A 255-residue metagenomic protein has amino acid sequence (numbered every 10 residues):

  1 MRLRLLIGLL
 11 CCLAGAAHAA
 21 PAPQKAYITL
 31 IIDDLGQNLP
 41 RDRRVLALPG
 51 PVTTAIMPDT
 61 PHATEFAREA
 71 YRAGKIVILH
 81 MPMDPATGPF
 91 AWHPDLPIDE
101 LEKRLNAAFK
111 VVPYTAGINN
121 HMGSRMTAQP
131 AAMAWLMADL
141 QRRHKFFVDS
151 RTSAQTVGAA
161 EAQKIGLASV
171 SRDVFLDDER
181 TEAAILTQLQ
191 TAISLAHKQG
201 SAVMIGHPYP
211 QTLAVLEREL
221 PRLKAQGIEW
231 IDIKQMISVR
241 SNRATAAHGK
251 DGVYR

Functional and structural regions predicted by a protein language model:
R2-R4, H18-R255: Catalytic-site microenvironment of enzymes that process N-acetyl-hexosamine-containing cell-wall polysaccharides
L10-A19: Hydrophobic h-region of N-terminal signal peptides that target proteins for export in Gram-negative bacteria
